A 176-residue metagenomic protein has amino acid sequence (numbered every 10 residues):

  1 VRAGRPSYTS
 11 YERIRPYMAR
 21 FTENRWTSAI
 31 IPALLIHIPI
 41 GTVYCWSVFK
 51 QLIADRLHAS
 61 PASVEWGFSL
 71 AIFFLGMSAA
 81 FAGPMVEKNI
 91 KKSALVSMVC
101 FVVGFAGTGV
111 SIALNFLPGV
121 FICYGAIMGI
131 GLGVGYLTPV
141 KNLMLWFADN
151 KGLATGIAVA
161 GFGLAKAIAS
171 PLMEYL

Functional and structural regions predicted by a protein language model:
R25-C45: Pair of pore-lining "gating" transmembrane helices in MFS-fold secondary transporters
Y44, I72-A80, A167: Residue-level signature of mid-helix packing/kink "hotspots" within the transmembrane helices of 12-pass Major
K50, A82, A165-E174: Small-residue (Gly/Pro/Ala) motifs that create kinks and tight helix-helix packing interfaces
I53, G133-F147, A154: Intracellular juxtamembrane helix-capping segments at the cytosolic ends of symmetry-related transmembrane helices
S78-I90: Helix-to-loop junctions at the C-terminal end of transmembrane segments in multipass secondary transporters
C100-L114: C-terminal ends and interior cores of transmembrane alpha-helices in multi-pass membrane transporters/permeases
L117-V134: Hydrophobic core of transmembrane alpha-helices in multi-pass small-molecule transporters, especially MFS/SLC-type
K151-S170: Glycine-rich segments within core transmembrane alpha-helices of 12-TM secondary carriers
